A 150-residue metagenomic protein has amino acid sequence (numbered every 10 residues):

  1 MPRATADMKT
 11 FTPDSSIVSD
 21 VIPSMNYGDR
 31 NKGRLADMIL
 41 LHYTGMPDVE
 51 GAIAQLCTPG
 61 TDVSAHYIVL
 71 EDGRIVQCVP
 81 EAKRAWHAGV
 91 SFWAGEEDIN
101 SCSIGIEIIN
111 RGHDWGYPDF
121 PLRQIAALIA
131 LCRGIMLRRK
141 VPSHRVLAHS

Functional and structural regions predicted by a protein language model:
P2-P142: Active-site-adjacent loop/helix surface patches within enzyme catalytic domains that shape the substrate-binding cleft
R145-S150: Short, intrinsically disordered, charge-balanced linker/junction segments flanking boundaries in proteins
